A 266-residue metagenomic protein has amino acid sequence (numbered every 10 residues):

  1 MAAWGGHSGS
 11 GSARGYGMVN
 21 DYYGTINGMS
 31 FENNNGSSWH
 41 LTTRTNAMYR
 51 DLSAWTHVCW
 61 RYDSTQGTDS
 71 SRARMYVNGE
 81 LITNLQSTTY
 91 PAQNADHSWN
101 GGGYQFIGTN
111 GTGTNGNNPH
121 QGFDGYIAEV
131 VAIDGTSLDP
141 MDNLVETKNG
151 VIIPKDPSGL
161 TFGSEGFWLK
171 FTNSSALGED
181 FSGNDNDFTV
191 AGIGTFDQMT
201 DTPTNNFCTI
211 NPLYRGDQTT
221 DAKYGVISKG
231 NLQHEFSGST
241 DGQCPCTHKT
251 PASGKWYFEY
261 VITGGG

Functional and structural regions predicted by a protein language model:
M1-S137, G159-G178: Extracellular glycan-associated modules
Y76, E80, N100-T109, G122-G266: PRY/SPRY (B30.2) beta-sandwich protein-interaction domains and their adjacent Ser/Pro/Gly-rich low-complexity linkers
